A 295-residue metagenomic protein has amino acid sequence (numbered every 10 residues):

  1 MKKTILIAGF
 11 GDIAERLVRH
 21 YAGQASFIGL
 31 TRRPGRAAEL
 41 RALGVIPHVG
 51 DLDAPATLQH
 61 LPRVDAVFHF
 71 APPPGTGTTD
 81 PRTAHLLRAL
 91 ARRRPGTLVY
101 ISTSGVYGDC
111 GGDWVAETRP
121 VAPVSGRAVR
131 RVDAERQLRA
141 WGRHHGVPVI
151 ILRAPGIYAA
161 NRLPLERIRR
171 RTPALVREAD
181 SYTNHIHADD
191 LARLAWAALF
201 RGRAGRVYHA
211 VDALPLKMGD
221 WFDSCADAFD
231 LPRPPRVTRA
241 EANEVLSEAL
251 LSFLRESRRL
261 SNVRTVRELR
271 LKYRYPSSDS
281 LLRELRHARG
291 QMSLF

Functional and structural regions predicted by a protein language model:
P62-I101: NAD(P)-cofactor binding segment of oxidoreductase domains
H85-G126: Conserved Rossmann-fold NAD(P)-dependent oxidoreductase catalytic core, especially the SDR/UDP-sugar
G111-I151: Catalytic helix-loop patch of NAD(P)-dependent Rossmann-fold dehydrogenases
V132, H144-V147, I157-R170, A197-Y208 (+1 more regions): Glycine/proline-rich active-site loop of Rossmann-fold NAD(P)-dependent oxidoreductases
R167-I186, D190: A conserved pocket-lining segment of Rossmann-fold NAD(P)-dependent short-chain dehydrogenase/reductase
L194-L250, F295: Mid/C-terminal beta-alpha module of Rossmann-like enzyme folds, strongest in SDR-family dehydrogenases/epimerases
N243-K272: Conserved C-terminal active-site "lid" loop/helix of NAD(P)H-dependent oxidoreductases that clamps the redox cofactor
P276-F295: Amphipathic terminal alpha-helices
